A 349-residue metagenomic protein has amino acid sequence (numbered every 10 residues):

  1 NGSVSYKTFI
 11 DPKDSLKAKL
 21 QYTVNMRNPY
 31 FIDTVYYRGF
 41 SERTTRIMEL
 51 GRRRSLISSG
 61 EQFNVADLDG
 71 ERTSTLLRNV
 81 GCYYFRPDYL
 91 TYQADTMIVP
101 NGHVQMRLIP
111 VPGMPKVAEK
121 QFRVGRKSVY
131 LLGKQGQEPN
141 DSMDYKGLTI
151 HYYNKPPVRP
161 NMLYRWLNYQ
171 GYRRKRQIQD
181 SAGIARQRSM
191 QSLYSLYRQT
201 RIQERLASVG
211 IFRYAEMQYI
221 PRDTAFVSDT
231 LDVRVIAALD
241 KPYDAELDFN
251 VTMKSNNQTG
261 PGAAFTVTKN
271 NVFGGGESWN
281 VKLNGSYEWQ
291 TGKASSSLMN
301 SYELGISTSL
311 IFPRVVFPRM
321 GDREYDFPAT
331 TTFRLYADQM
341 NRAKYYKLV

Functional and structural regions predicted by a protein language model:
N1-T252, T266, N284: Periplasmic polypeptide-binding modules associated with outer-membrane biogenesis and secretion
L16, D229, N257-P261, L298-I306 (+2 more regions): Residues that define the transmembrane beta-barrel architecture of outer-membrane proteins
N79, R342-K347: Mixed-charge, low-complexity segments
V117-E119, V272-S278, R314-T330: Short loop/turn motifs that connect adjacent beta-strands in outer-membrane beta-barrel proteins
R234-I236, P261-V272, N300-R314, D322 (+1 more regions): Feature captures outer-membrane beta-barrel proteins of Gram-negative bacteria and organelles
P242, T252-N256, N270, S286-G292 (+3 more regions): Sequence/structural signature of outer-membrane beta-barrel proteins
L247-V251, A263-F265, V281-Y287, I306 (+1 more regions): Transmembrane beta-barrel strands of outer-membrane/channel proteins
T291-S297, M320-E324, Y345-V349: Outer-membrane beta-barrel translocator domains and adjoining extracellular loop/strand segments of Gram-negative
